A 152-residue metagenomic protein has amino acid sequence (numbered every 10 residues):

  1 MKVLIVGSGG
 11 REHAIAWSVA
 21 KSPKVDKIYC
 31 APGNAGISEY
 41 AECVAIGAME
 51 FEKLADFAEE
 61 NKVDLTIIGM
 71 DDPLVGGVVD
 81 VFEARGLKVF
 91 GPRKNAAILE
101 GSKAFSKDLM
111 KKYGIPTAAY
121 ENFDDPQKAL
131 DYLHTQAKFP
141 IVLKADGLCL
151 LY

Functional and structural regions predicted by a protein language model:
M1-K94: ATP-binding N-terminal substructure of ATP-dependent carboxylate-amine bond-forming enzymes
L4-I5, E100-Y152: Active-site nucleotide/adenylate-binding loops and adjacent lid/helix of ATP-dependent enzymes
M49-L54, A96-L99, P126-L130: A short acidic, often aromatic-flanked loop/helix-cap motif at beta-alpha or helix-coil junctions that lines enzyme
